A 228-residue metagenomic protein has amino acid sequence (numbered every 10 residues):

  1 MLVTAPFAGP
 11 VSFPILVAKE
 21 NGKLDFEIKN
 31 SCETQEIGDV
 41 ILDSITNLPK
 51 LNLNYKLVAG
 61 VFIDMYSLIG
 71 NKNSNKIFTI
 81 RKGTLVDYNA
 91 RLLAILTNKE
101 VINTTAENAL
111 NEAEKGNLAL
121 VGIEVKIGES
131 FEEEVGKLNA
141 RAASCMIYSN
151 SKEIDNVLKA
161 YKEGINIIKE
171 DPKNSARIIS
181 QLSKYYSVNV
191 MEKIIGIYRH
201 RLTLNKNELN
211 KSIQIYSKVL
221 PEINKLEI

Functional and structural regions predicted by a protein language model:
M1-V101, L118-L120: Short, glycine-/small- and polar/acidic-enriched structural segments that line small-molecule recognition paths
L2, I165-I168, H200-N207: Second-shell loop/turn segments in exported
G9, T84, D155-L158, K206 (+1 more regions): Electropositive phosphate-/nucleotide-binding environments in soluble metabolic enzymes
A18-K19, L93-T97, I165-I168, Y216 (+1 more regions): Hydrophobic, Leu/Ile/Phe/Ala-enriched alpha-helical segments that form helix-helix packing faces
G22, E114-G116, N224: Short glycine-centered helix-capping/turn motifs at secondary-structure transition points
N103-I179: Pocket-lining segment of extracytoplasmic ligand-binding domains
I179-I228: An extracytoplasmic/periplasmic, membrane-proximal ligand-sensing/linker region
